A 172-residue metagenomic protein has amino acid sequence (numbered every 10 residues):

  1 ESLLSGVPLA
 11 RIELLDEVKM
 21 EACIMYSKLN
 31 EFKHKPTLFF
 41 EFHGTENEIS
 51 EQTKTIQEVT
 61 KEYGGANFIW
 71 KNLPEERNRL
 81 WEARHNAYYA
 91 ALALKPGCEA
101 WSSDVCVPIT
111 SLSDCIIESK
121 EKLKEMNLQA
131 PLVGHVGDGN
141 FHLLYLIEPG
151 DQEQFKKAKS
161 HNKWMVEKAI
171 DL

Functional and structural regions predicted by a protein language model:
S2-H161, K168: C-terminal substrate-recognition/cap domain of FAD-linked oxidoreductases
L172: Acidic, glycine-enriched active-site microenvironments
